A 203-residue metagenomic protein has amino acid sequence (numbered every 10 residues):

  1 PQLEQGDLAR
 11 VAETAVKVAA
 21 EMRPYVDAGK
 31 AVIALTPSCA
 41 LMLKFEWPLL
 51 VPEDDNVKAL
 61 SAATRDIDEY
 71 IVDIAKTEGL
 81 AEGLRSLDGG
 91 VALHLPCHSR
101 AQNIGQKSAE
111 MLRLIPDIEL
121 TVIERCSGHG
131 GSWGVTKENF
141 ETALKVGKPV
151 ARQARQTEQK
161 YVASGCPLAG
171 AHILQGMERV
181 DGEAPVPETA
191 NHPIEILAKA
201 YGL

Functional and structural regions predicted by a protein language model:
P1-L203: Iron-sulfur cluster-binding electron-transfer modules in prokaryotic oxidoreductases
